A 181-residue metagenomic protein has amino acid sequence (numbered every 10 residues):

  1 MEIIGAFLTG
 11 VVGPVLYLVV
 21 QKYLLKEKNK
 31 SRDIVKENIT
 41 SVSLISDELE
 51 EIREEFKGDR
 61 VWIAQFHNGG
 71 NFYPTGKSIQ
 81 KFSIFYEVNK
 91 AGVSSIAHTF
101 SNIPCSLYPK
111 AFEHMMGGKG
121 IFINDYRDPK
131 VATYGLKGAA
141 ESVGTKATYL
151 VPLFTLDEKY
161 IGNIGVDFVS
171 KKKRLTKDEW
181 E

Functional and structural regions predicted by a protein language model:
M1-T9: Feature marks short, highly hydrophobic, charge-poor N-terminal signal-anchor/signal peptide-like helices that anchor
I4-G5, P14-G92: Intrinsically disordered, low-complexity terminal regulatory regions
S41-E48, C105-P109, E179-E181: Well-ordered, non-membrane alpha-helical segments in soluble/globular domains
K81-V143: Regulatory sensory and allosteric helical modules in signal-transduction proteins and certain transcription factors
A147-F154: Short hydrophobic beta-strand micro-motif common in sensory/regulatory domains
F154-Y160: Flexible loop/coil segments at beta-strand boundaries within sensory signal-transduction domains
D167-E181: Regulatory loop-to-helix N-cap segments in sensory/regulatory domains that couple ligand/signal detection
